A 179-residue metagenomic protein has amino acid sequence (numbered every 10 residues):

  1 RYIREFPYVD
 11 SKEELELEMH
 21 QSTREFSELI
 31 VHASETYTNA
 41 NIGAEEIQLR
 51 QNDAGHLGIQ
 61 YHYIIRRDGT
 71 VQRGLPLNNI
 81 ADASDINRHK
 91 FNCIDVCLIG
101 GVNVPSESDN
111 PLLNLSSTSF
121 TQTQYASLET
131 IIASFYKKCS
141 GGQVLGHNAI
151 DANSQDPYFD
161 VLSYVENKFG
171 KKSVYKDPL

Functional and structural regions predicted by a protein language model:
R1-I30, S34, P76, N92 (+1 more regions): Basic/polar, cationic surfaces and motifs that engage anionic cell-wall and phosphate/carboxylate ligands
P7-I80: Short, conserved "active-site rim" segments that organize catalytic pockets and cofactor/ligand binding
Q48-N52, D82-S84, L115-S116, S163-V165: Short, low-complexity, polar/charged sequence segments that are solvent-exposed and flexible
I64-R66, V96-I99: Short beta-strand segments
A81-D95: Short, surface-exposed glycine/acidic/tryptophan-bearing loops
